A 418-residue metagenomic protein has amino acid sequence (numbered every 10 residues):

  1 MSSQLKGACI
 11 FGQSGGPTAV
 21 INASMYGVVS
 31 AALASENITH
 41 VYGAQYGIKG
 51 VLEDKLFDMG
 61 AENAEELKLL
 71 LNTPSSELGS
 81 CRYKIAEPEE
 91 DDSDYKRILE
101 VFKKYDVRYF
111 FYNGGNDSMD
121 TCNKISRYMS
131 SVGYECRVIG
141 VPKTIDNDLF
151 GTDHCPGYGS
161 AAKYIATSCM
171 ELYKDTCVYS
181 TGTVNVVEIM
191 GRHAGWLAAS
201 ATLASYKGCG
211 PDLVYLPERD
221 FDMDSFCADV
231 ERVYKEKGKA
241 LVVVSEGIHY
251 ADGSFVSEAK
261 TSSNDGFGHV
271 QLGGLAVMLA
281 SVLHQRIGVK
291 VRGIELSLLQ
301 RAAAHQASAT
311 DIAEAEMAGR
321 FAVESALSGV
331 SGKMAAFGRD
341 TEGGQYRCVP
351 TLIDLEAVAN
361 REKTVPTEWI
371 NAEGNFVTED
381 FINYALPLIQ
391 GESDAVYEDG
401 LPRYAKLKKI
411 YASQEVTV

Functional and structural regions predicted by a protein language model:
S2, D54-R108, D117-S118, P156-Y158 (+1 more regions): Glycine-rich oxoanion-binding loops at beta->alpha junctions
S2-K55: N-terminal phosphate-binding or glycine-rich loops at protein starts, especially the Walker A/P-loop of NTPases
L5-F11, L70-K84, K143-D153, S180-T183 (+1 more regions): Gly-rich Lys/Arg/Thr-decorated short loops/hinges at beta-loop-alpha junctions or inter-strand turns that position
S14-G16, A44-K49, R82-Y83, G115-N116 (+6 more regions): Short, ordered loop/turn segments at secondary-structure junctions
T18-V28, V51-L52, D94-K96, N116-K124 (+5 more regions): Short glycine/serine/threonine-rich phosphate/pyrophosphate-binding segments that cradle anionic phosphate groups
A44, V101, Y109-G114, D120-E135 (+2 more regions): Accessory alpha-helical/coil subdomains and C-terminal extensions that flank or cap enzyme catalytic cores
E258-V418: C-terminal non-catalytic interaction/assembly regions of soluble proteins
